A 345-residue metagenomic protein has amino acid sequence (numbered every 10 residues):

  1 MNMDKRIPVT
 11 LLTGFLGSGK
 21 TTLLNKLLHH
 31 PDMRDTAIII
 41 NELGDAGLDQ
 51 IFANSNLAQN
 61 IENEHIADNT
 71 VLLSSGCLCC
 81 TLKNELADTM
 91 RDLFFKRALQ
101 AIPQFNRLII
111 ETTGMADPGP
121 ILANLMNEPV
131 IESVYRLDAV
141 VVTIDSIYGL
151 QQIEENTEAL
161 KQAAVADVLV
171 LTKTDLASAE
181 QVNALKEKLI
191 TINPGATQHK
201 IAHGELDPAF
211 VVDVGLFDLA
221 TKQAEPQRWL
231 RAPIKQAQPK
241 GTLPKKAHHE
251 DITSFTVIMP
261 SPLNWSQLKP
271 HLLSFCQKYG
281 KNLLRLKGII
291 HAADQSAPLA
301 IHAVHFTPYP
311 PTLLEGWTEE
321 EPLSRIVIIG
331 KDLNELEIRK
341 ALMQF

Functional and structural regions predicted by a protein language model:
N2-M3, K161, V165-L171, A177-T318 (+1 more regions): C-terminal accessory "lid"/substrate-recognition subdomains
N2-T13, S18, T22-Q152: Nucleotide-state-sensitive switch-loop elements of NTP-binding domains
L27, F52-S55, L122-M126, E155-E158 (+3 more regions): Short, glycine/charged-enriched secondary-structure capping and boundary segments
I39-N41, V142-D145, V170-K173, T256-I258 (+1 more regions): Conserved beta-strand segments of the P-loop GTPase G domain that flank and frequently precede/overlap
N106, D251-F255, S324-I326: Short amphipathic alpha-helical segments
G149, D175-L176: Short histidine/acidic/glycine/proline-rich micro-motifs that form metal- and phosphate-coordinating active-site loops
L150-V165: Flexible active-site lid/hinge loop adjacent to a nucleotide/diphosphate and Mg2+-phosphate binding pocket
